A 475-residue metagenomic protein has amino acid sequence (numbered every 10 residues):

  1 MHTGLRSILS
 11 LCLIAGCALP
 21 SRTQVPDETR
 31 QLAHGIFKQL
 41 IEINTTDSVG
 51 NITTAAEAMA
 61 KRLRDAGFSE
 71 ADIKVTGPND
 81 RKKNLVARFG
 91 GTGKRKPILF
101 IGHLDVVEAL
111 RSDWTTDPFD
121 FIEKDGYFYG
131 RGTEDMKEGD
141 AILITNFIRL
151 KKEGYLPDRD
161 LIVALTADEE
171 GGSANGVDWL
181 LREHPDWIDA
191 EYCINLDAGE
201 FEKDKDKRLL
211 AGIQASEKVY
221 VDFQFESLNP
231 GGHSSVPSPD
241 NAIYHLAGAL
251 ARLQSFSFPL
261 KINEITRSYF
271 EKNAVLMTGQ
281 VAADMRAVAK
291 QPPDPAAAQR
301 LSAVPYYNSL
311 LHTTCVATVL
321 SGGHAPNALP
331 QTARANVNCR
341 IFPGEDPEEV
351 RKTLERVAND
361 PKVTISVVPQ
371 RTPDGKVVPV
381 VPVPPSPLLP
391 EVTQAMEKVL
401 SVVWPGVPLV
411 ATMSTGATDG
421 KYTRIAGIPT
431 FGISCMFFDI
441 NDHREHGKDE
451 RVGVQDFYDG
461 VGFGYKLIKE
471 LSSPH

Functional and structural regions predicted by a protein language model:
M1-S7: Positively charged n-region of N-terminal signal peptides that target proteins for export
S7-A18: Bacterial N-terminal signal peptides
L19-T23: Sec/Tat signal peptide C-region and signal peptidase I cleavage site
Q24-R131, L150-R159, V337: Acidic/His- and Gly-rich active-site-bordering loop/insert found across diverse amide/peptide-bond hydrolases
P26-H34, T45-A56, D80, T133-M136 (+8 more regions): Solvent-exposed, acidic/flexible segments
T45-S48, D80, G91-K94, L104-E108 (+5 more regions): Solvent-exposed loop/turn segments at secondary-structure junctions within structured extracellular/periplasmic domains
R62, G199-L209, I213-D459, Y465 (+1 more regions): Metal-dependent amide/peptide-bond hydrolase catalytic core, centered on the "pita-bread" metallohydrolase fold
Y127-F128, E134-G212: Acidic/histidine-rich catalytic neighborhood of metal-dependent amide-processing enzymes
